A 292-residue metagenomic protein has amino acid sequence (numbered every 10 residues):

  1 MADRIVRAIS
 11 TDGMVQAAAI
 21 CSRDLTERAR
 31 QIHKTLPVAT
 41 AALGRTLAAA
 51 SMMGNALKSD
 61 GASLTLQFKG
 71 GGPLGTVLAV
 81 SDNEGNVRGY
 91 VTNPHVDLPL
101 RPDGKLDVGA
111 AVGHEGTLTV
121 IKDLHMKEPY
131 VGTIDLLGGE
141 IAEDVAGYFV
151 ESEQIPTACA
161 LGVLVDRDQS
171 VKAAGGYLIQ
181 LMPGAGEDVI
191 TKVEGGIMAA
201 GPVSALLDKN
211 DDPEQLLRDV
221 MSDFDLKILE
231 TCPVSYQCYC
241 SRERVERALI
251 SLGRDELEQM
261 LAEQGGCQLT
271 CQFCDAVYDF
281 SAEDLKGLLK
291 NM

Functional and structural regions predicted by a protein language model:
M1-E230: Interaction interfaces in information-processing and related assembly proteins
M198-M292: Cys/His-clustered metal-coordination modules, chiefly Zn-binding fingers
